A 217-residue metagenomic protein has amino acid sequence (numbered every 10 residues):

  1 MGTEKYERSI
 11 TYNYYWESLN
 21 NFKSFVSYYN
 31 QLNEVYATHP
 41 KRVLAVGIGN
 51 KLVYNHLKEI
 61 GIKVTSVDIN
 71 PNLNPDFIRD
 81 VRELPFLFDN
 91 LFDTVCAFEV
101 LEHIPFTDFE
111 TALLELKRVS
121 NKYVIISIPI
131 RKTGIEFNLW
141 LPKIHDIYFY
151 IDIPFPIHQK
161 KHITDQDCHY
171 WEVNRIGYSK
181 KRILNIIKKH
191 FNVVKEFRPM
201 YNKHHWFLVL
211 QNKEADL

Functional and structural regions predicted by a protein language model:
M1-N90, T94, E110-L113, H169-F191 (+1 more regions): Conserved N-terminal segment of class I S-adenosyl-L-methionine
D76, Y123-V124: Short, well-ordered beta-strand core segments
T94-V100: A short beta-strand submotif of the Rossmann-like class I SAM-dependent methyltransferase core that lines
V100-H103, I128: Hydrophobic adenine-recognition pocket in adenosine-nucleotide-binding enzymes
P105-F109: Short N-terminal helix/helix-N-cap motif within the alpha/beta-hydrolase-1
E110-Y123: A short glycine-rich, Lys/Arg-flanked "PGG" loop and its adjoining helix->strand segment in the class I
I125-P156: Conserved class I S-adenosyl-L-methionine
P154-T164: Mixed-charge, low-complexity intrinsically disordered segments
